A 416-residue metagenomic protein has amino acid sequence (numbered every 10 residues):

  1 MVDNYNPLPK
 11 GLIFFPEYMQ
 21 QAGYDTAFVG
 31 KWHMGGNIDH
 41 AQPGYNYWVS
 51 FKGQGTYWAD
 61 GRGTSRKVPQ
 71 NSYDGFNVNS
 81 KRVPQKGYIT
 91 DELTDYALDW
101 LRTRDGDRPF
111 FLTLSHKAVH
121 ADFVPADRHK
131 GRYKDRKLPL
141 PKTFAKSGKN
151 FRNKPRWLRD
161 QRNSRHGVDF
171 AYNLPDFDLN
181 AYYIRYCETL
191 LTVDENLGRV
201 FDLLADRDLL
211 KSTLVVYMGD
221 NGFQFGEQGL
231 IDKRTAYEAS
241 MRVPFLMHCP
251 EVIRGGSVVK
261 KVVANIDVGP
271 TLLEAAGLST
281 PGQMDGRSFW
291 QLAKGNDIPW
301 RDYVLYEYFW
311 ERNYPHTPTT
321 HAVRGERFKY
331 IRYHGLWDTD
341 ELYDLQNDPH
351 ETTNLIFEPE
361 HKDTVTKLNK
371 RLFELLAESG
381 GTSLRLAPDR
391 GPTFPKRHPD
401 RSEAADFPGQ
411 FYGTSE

Functional and structural regions predicted by a protein language model:
M1-E341, P349-K370, E374-A377, S383-L384 (+2 more regions): Formylglycine-dependent sulfatase
Q346: Residues forming the ATP-binding cleft of Hanks-type serine/threonine protein kinase domains
